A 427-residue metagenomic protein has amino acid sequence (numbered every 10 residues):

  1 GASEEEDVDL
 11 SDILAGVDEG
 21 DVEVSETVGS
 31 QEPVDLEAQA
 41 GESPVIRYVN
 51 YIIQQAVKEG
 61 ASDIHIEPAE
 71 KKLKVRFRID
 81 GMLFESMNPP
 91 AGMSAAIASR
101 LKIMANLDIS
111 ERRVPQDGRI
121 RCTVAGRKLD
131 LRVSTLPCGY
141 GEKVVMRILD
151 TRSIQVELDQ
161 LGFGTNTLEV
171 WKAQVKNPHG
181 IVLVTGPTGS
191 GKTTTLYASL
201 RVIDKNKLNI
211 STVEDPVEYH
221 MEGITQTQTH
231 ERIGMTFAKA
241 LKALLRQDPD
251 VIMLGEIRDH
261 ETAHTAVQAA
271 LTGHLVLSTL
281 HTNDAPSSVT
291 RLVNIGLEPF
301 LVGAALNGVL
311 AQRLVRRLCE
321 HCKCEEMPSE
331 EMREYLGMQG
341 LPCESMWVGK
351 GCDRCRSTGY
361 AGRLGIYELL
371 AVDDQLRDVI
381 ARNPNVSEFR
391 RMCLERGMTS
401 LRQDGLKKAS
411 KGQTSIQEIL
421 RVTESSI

Functional and structural regions predicted by a protein language model:
G1-E142, L149-I154, L158-D159, T165-N166 (+3 more regions): N-terminal, intrinsically disordered, highly charged
I64, L101, L131, Q174 (+7 more regions): Residue-level signature of catalytic and energy-coupling elements of molecular machines, predominantly ATP/GTP-dependent
K143-V144, T265, R363-E368: Cytosolic catalytic headpiece of P-type ATPases
L168, K172-V182, T193-R316: Switch/coupling sub-region of P-loop NTPases
T185-G186: The Walker A (P-loop) glycine that initiates the GxxxxGKT/S ATP-binding motif of P-loop NTPases
G189: Walker A (P-loop) phosphate-binding loop of P-loop NTPases
T282-D373: Cys/His-rich Zn2+-binding cysteine-cluster or related metal-binding knuckle/ribbon modules and their
Q339-I427: NTP-binding/hydrolysis catalytic cores, primarily Walker-type P-loop NTPases
